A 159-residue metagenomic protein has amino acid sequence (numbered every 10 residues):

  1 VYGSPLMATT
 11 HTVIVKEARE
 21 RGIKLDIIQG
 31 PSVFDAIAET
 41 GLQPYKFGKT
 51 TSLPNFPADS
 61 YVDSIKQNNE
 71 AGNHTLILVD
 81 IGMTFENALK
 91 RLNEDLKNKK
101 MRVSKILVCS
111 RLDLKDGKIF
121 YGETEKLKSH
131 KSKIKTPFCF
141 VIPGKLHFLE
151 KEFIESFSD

Functional and structural regions predicted by a protein language model:
V1-Y2, Q29-G30: Short His-Asn-centered micro-motif
Y2-T12: Ordered, amphipathic secondary-structure segments that act as subunit-interaction surfaces in large macromolecular
T9-T10, K16, E20-D26, S32-D159: Beta-strand/loop-alpha-helix module characteristic of Rossmann-like adenine-cofactor folds
